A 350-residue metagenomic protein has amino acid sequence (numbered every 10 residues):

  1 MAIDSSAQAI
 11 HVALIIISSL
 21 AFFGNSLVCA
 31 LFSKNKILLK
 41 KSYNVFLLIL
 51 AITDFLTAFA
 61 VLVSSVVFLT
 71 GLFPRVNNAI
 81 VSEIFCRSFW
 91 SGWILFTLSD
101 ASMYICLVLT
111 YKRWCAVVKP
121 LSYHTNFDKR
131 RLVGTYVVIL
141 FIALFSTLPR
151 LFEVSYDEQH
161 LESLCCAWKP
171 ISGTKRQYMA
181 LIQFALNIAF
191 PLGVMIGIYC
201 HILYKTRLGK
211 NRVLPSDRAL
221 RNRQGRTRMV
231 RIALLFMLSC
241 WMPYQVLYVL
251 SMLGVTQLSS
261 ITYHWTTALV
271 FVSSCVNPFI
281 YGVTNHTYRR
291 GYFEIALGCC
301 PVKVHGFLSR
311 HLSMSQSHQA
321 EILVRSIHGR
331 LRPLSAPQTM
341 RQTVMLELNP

Functional and structural regions predicted by a protein language model:
M1, N211-Q224, T287-P350: Intrinsically disordered regulatory tails of 7TM GPCRs
M1-L27, P350: Extracellular N-terminal segment of 7TM GPCRs
A9-H11, Y43-I49, T53-V108: Extracellular TM2-ECL1-early TM3 structural module of rhodopsin-like
L14, S18, L56-V76, S99 (+5 more regions): Helix-to-loop junction signature of class
I16-S19, I52, V138-F141, L186 (+4 more regions): Hydrophobic residues within alpha-helical transmembrane segments of multi-pass solute transporters/permease subunits
F46, T53, Y204-V246: Intracellular effector-coupling site of seven-transmembrane GPCRs, centered on the ICL3-to-TM6 transition
L56, V63, V67-T70, L98-V108 (+3 more regions): Fourth transmembrane helix
G71-G92, T97, S146-A189: Loop architecture of class A 7-transmembrane GPCRs
